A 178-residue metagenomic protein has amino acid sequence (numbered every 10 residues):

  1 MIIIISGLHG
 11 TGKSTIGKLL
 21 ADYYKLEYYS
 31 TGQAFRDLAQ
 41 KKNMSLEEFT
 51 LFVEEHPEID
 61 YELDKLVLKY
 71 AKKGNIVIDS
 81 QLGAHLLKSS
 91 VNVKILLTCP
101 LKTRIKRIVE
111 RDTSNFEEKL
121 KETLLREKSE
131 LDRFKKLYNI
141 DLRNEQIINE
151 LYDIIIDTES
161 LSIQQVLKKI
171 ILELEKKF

Functional and structural regions predicted by a protein language model:
I5: Hydrophobic anchor at the beta1->P-loop junction of P-loop NTPases
L8: P-loop (Walker A) phosphate-binding loop of NTP-binding proteins
K13: Conserved lysine of the Walker
I16: Hydrophobic positions on the alpha1 helix immediately C-terminal to the Walker A/P-loop
D22-Y29: Post-Walker A helix-loop "phosphate-sensing" segment adjacent to the P-loop in P-loop NTPases
T31-L87, L101-K102, T113-E118, L124 (+1 more regions): ATP-dependent small-molecule kinase phosphotransfer cores that center on conserved nucleotide phosphate-binding segments
F116-K169: Small-molecule kinase domains that catalyze NTP-dependent phosphoryl transfer to phosphate-bearing small molecules
